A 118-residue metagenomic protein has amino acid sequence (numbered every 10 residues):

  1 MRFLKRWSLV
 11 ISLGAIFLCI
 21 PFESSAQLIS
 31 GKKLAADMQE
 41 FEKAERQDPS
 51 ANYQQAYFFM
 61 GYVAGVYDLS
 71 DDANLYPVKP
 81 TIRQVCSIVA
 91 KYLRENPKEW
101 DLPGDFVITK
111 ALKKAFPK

Functional and structural regions predicted by a protein language model:
R2-I11: Bacterial N-terminal signal peptides that target proteins for export
C19-E23: N-terminal signal peptide c-region/cleavage motif recognized by signal peptidases
Q27-A90: Short N-proximal segments of mature Sec-exported proteins
S87-K118: Short, compact, well-ordered microdomains
